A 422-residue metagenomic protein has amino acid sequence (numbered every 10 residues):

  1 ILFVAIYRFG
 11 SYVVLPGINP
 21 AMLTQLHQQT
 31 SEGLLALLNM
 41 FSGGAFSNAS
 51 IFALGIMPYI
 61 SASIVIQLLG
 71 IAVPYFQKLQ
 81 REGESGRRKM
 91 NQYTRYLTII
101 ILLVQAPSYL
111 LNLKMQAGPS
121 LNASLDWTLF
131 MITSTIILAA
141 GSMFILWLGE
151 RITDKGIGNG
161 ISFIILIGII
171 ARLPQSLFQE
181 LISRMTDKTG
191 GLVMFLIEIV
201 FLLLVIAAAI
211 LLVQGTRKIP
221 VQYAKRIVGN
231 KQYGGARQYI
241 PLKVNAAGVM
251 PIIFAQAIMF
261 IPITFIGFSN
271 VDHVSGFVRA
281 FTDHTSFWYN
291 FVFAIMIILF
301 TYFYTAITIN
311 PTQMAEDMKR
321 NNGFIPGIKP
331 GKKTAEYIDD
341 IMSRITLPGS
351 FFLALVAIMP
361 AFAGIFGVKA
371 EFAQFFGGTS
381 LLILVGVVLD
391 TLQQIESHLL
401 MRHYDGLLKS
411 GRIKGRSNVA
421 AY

Functional and structural regions predicted by a protein language model:
I1-Q80, S85-Y422: N-terminal cationic and glycine-rich segments that engage phosphates or anionic surfaces
